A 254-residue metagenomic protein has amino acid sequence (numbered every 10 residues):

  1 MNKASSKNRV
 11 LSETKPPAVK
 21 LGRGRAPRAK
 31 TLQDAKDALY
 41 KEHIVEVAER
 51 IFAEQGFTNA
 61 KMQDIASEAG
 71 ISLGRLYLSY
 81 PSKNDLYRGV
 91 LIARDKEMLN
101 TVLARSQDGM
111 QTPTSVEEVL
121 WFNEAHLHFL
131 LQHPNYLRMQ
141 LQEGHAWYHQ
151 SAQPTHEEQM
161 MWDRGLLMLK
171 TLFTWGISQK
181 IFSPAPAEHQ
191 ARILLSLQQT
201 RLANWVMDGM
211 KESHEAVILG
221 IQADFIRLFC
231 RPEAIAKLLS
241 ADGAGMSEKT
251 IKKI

Functional and structural regions predicted by a protein language model:
M1-L39, I235-I254: N-terminal intrinsically disordered/low-complexity leader segments
K3, N135-Q142, Q159, I177-D224 (+1 more regions): Hydrophobic/aromatic-rich alpha-helical bundle segments in the mid-to-C-terminal region
L32, H43, V47, I51-D85 (+1 more regions): Helix-turn-helix
K36, Y40-E49, I65, V90-M98 (+2 more regions): Generic hydrophobic, amphipathic alpha-helix propensity
D37, V45, Y87, L91 (+5 more regions): Amphipathic, non-transmembrane alpha-helical scaffold segments
Y80, Q142-Q150: Short helix-capping/turn signature of helix-turn-helix
G89, L103-N135, A191-L194, L219 (+1 more regions): Hydrophobic alpha-helical connector segments
L99, S151-Q179, E188-R192: Amphipathic alpha-helical packing segments from all-alpha helical-bundle domains
